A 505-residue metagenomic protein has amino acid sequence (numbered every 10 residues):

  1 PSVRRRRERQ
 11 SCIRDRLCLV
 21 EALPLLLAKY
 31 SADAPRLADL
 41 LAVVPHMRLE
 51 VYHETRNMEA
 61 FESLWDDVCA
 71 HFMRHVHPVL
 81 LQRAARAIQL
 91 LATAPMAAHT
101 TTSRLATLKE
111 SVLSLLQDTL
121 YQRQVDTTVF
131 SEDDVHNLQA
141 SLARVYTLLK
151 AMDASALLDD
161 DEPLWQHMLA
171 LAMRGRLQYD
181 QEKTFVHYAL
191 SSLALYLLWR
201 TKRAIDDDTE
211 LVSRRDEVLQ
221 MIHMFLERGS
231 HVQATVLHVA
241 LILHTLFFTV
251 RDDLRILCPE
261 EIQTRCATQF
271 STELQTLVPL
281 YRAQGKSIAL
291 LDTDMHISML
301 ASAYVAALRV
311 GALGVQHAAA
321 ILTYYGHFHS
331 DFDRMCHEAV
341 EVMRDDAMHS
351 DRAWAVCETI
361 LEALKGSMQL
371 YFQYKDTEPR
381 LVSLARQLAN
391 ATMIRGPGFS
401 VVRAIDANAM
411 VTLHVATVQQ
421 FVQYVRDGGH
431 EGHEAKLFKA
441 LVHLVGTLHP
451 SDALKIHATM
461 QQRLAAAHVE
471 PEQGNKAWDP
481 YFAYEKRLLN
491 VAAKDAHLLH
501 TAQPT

Functional and structural regions predicted by a protein language model:
P1, R16-K29, N57-H77, R104-T128 (+9 more regions): Amphipathic alpha-helical segments within extended alpha-helical solenoids and repeat-rich scaffolds in large
S2-D15: Single conserved hydrophobic/aromatic residue that forms the stacking wall/gate of nucleotide- or nucleobase-binding
V44-R48, A87-P95, S141-D153, A189-R200 (+5 more regions): Hydrophobic residues within the alpha-helices of tandem HEAT/HEAT-like
T127, E132-A140, R144-I256: Long, acidic/serine-threonine-rich intrinsically disordered regions with weak helical/coil propensity that act as
T249-D252, T272, T276-S287, D292-V310 (+5 more regions): Extended alpha-helical scaffolding segments
S302, A306-Q316, A320-M348: C-terminal, active-site-flanking charged/polar segments
D479-F482, N490-T505: Polybasic, low-complexity terminal segments and linkers that are predominantly intrinsically disordered and enriched
